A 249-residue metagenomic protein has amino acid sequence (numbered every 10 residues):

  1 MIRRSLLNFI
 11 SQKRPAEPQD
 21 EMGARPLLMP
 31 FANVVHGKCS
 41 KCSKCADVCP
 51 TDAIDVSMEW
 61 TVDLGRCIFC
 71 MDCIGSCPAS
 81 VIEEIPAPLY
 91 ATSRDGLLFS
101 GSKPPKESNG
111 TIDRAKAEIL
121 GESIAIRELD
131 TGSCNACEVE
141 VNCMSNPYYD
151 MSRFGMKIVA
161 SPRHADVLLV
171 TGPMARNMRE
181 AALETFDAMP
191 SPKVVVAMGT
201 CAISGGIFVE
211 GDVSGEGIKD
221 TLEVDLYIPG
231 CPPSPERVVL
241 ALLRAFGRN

Functional and structural regions predicted by a protein language model:
M1, Q12-P15, Q19, I74-P162: Flanking helices and flexible, charged tails adjoining ferredoxin-like Fe-S electron-transfer domains in multi-subunit
M1-P50, S108: Ferredoxin-type iron-sulfur electron-transfer modules and their immediate structural context
M1-R3, P229-R237, L242-N249: Catalytic cores of enzyme domains
L6, H36-G37, L64, I85-A87 (+6 more regions): Fold-independent oxyanion-binding glycine-rich loops and adjacent beta-strand/coil segments at enzyme active sites
V34, S43-A91: Iron-sulfur cluster-binding cysteine motifs and their immediate structural context in ferredoxin-like electron-transfer
D47-P50, G121, N146, D187 (+2 more regions): Generic secondary-structure signature for well-ordered alpha-helical cores
D52-T61, P190-S191, V195, V213-S214 (+1 more regions): Ferredoxin-type iron-sulfur electron-transfer modules in oxidoreductases and energy-metabolism complexes
V139-V141, Y149, G155-V239: Cofactor-cradling patches in redox/metallo enzymes
